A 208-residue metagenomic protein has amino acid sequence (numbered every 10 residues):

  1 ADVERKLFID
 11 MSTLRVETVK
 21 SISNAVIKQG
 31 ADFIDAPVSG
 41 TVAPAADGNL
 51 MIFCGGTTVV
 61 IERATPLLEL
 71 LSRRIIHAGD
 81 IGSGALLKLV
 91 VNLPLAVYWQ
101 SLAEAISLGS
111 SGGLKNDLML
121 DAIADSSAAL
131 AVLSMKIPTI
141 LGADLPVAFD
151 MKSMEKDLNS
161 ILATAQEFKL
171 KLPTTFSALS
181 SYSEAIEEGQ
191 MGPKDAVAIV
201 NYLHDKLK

Functional and structural regions predicted by a protein language model:
A1-V3: A generic alpha-to-beta junction signature in SAM-dependent methyltransferases
R5, D205-K208: Glycine-centered secondary-structure boundary/capping sites
R5-L7, T13-N92: Rossmann-fold dinucleotide-binding core
S83-K206: Helical "substrate-binding/catalytic lid" subdomain of Rossmann-like NAD(P)-dependent dehydrogenases/reductases
